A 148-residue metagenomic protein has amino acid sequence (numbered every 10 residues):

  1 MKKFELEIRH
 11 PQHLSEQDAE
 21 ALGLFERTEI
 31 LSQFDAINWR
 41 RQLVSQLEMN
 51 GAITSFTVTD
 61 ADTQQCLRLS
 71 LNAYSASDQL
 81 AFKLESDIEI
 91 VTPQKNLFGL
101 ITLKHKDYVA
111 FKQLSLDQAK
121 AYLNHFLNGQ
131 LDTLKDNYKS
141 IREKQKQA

Functional and structural regions predicted by a protein language model:
M1-A21, Q65-L114: Intrinsically disordered, low-complexity regulatory segments enriched in Ser/Thr/Pro and charged residues
K2-C66: Negatively charged, low-complexity tracts enriched in Asp/Glu with abundant Ser/Thr
E26-L31, I101-Y138: Ampiphathic alpha-helical segments that act as solvent-exposed interaction surfaces
Q33-I37, K83-D87, K139-I141: Short, surface-exposed, polar/charged, turn-prone segments marking secondary-structure boundaries
L43-S45, V91-N96, A121-H125, K146-A148: Low-complexity, flexible helical/coil segments
K135-A148: Short, highly charged C-terminal tails/helix-capping segments
